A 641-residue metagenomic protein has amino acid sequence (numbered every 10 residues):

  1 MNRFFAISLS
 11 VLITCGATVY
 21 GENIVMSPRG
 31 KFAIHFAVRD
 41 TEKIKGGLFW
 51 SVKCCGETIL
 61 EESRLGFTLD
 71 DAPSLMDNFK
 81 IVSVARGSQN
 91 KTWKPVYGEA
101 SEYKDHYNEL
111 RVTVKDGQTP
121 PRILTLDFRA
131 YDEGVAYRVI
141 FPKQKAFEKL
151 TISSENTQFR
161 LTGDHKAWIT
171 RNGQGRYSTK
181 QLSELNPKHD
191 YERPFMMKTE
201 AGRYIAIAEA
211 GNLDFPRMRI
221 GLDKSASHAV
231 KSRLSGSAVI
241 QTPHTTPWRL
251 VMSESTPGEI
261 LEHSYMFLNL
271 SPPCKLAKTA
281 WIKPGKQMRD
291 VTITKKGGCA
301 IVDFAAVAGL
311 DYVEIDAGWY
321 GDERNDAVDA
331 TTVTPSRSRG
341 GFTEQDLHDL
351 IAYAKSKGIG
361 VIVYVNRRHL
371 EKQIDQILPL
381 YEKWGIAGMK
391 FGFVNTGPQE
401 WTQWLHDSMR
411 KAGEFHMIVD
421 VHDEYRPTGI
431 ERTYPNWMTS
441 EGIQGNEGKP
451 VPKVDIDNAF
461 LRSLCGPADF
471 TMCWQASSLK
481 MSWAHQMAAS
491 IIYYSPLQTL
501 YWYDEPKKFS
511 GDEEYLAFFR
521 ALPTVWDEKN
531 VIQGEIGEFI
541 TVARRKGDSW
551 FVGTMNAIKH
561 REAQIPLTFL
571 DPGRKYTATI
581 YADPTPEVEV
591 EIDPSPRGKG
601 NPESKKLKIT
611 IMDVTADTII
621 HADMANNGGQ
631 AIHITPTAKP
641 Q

Functional and structural regions predicted by a protein language model:
A6-G16: Bacterial N-terminal signal peptides
E22-C274, V588-E589: N-terminal accessory beta-strand-rich subdomains and adjacent acidic, glycine-rich linkers that precede catalytic cores
S83-Q89, S101, I169-Y177, T579-D617: Solvent-exposed beta-strand/loop surfaces of large extracellular or lumenal domains
H244-Y312, D316: An acidic-aromatic substrate-binding cleft motif
G318-S482, M487: Aromatic- and carboxylate-enriched substrate-binding clefts and catalytic-loop regions of carbohydrate-active enzymes
A488-V531: Catalytic cores of secreted or luminal carbohydrate-active enzymes
E535-P572, Q630-A631: Carbohydrate-binding surface patches
N601-P602, K608-Q641: C-terminal beta-strand-rich structural cap/linker in extracellular carbohydrate-active enzymes
